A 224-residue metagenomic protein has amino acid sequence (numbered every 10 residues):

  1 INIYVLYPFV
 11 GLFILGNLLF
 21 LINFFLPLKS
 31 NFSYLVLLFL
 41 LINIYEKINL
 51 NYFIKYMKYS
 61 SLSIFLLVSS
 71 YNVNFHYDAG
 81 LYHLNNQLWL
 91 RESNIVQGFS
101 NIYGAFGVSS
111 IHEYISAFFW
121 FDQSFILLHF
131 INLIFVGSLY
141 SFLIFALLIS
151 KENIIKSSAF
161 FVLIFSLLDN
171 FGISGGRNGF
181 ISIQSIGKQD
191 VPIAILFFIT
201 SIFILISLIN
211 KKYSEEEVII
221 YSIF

Functional and structural regions predicted by a protein language model:
I1-G11, K55-Y59, E152-L163, S214-I220: Membrane-interfacial loop-to-transmembrane alpha-helix junctions, especially the N-terminal start
I1-N51: Membrane-embedded, hydrophobic transmembrane alpha-helices
F9-F13, K29-L41, I131-S138, K188-I199: Membrane-embedded alpha-helical segments of multi-pass membrane proteins, especially the transmembrane helices
L18-N23, E217-F224: Membrane-interface alpha helices of multi-pass inner-membrane proteins
P27-S33, H76-L81, Y103-A105, S109 (+1 more regions): Membrane-interface micro-motifs in multi-pass membrane enzymes
K55-D78, S166-N170: Transmembrane signal-anchor helices characteristic of membrane glycosylation enzymes that use polyprenol
V68-V162, I181-Q184: Active-site lumenal/periplasmic loops and adjacent helix-entry segments of GT-C-fold, multi-pass membrane
F197-E217: Membrane-interface transmembrane helices that cradle and orient dolichyl/undecaprenyl
